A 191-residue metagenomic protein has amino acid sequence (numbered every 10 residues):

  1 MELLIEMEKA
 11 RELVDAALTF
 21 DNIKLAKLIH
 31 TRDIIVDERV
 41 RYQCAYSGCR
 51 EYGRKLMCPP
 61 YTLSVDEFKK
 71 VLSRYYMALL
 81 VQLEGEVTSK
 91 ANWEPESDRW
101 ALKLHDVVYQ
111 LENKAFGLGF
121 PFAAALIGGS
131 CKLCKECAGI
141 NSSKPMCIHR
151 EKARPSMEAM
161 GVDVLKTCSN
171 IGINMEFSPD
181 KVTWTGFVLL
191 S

Functional and structural regions predicted by a protein language model:
E2-I29, D33: TRNA-binding/sensing appendages of the translation machinery
K24-K55, P60-S191: Catalytic cores of enzyme domains
